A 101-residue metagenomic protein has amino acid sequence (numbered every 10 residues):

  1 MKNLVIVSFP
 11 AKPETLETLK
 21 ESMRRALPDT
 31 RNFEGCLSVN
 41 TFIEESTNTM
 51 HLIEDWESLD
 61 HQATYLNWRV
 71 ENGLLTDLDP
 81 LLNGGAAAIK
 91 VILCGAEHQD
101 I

Functional and structural regions predicted by a protein language model:
M1-N3, F33-E34: Short, flexible segments with low predicted structural confidence
N3-P10, S38-L66: Short, well-ordered beta-strand segments in beta-rich or mixed alpha/beta enzyme and ligand-binding folds
L4, K90-V91: Detector for intrinsically disordered, low-structure N-terminal pre-sequences
P10-K20: Short, surface-exposed ligand-recognition loops at beta-strand->loop->(often short) alpha-helix junctions that present
P13-T15, S58-D60, E97: Residues that cap or initiate secondary-structure elements
T15-E17, A26-D29, F42-I43: Intrinsically disordered, low-complexity segments enriched in polar/charged residues with Gly/Pro, especially when
R25, D29-L37, D55-K90: An amphipathic, aromatic/His-enriched active-site/gating alpha helix that lines ligand/cofactor pockets
V91-I101: Acidic/histidine-enriched, glycine/proline-rich intrinsically disordered or flexible terminal extensions
